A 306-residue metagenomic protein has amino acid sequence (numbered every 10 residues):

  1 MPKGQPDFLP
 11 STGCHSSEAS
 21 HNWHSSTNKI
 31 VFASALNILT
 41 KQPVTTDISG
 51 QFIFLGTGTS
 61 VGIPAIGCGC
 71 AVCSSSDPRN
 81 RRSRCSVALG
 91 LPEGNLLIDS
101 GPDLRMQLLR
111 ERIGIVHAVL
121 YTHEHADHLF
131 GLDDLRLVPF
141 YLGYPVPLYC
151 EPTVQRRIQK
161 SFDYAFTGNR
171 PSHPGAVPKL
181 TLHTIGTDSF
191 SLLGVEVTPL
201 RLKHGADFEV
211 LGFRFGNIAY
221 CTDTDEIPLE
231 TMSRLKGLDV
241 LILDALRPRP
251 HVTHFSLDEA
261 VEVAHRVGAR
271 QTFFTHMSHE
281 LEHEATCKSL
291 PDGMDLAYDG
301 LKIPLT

Functional and structural regions predicted by a protein language model:
I30-C221, E230, C287-T306: Binuclear metal-dependent hydrolase catalytic cores
E226-T306: Cap/insert and terminal regions of metallo-dependent hydrolase folds
